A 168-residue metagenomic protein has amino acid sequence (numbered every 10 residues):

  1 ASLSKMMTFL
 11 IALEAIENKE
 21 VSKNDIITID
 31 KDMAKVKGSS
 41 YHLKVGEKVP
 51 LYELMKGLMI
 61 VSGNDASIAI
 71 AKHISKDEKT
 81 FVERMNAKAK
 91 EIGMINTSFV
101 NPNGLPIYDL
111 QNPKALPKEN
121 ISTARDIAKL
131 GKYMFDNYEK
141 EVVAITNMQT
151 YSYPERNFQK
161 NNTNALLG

Functional and structural regions predicted by a protein language model:
A1-I27, I127: Active-site SXXK
S4-F9, I60-S67, N120-A128: Short alpha-helical patches at coil-to-helix transitions and adjacent helical residues in well-structured domains
L10-N18, K72-S75, K129-D136: Short glycine/serine- and small hydrophobic-enriched flexible loop segments
K23-V45, M85-S98: Active-site helix/loop module of the DD-peptidase/beta-lactamase fold, centered on the serine-lysine SxxK catalytic
D30-D32, M59-G63, I70-I74, N101-G104 (+1 more regions): Active-site-proximal beta-strand/loop segments in catalytic clefts of secreted hydrolases
A34-I68, K160-G168: Conserved catalytic neighborhood of penicillin-recognizing serine enzymes
L51, K76-G168: Penicillin-recognizing serine hydrolase domain
